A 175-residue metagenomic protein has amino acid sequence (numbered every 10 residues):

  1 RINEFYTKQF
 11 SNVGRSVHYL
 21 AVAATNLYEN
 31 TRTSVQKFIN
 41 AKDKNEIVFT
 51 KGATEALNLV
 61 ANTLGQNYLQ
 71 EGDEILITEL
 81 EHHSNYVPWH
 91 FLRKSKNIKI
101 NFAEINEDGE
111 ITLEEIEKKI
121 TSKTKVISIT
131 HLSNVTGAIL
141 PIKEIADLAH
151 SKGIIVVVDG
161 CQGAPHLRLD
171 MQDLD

Functional and structural regions predicted by a protein language model:
R1-D175: Pyridoxal 5′-phosphate
